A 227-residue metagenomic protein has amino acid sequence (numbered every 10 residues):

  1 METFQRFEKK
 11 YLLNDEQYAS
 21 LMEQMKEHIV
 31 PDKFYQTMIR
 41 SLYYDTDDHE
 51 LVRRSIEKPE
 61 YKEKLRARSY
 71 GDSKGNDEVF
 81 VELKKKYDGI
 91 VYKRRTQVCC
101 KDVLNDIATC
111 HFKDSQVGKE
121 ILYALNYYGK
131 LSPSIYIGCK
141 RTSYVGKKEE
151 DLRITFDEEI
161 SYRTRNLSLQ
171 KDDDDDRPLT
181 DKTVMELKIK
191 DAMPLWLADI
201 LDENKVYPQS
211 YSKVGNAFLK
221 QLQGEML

Functional and structural regions predicted by a protein language model:
M1-L227: Phosphate-end processing signature that detects enzymes handling 5′-triphosphorylated RNA and polyphosphate
